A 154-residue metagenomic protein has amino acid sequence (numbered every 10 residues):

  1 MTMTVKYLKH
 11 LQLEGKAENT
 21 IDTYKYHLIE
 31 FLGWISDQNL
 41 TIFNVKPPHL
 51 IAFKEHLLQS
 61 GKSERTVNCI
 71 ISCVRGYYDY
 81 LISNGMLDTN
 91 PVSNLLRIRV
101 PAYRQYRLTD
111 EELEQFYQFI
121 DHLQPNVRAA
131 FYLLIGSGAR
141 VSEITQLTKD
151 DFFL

Functional and structural regions predicted by a protein language model:
M1-L154: Conserved catalytic core of the tyrosine transesterase superfamily
